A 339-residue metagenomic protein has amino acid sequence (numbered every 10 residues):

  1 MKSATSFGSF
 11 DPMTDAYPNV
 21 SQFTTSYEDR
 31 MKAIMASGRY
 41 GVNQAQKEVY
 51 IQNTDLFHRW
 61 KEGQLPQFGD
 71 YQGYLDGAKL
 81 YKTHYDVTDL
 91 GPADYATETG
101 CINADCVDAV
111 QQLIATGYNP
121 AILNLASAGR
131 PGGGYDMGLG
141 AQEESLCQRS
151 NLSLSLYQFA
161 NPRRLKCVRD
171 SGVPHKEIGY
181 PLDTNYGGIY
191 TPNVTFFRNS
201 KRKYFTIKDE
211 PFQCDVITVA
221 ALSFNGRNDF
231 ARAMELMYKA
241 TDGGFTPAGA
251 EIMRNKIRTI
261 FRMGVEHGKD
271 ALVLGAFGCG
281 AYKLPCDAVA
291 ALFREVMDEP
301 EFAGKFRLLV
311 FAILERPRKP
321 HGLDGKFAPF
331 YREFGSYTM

Functional and structural regions predicted by a protein language model:
M1-L272, A276-M339: Macrodomain-like recognition of ADP-ribose-binding/processing modules
